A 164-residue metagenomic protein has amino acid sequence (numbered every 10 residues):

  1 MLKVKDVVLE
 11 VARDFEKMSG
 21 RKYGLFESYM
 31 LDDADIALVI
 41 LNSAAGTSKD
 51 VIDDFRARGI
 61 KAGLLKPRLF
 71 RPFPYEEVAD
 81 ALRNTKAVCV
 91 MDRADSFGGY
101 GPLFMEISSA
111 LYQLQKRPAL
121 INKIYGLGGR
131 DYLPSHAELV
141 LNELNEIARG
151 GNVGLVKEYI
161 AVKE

Functional and structural regions predicted by a protein language model:
M1-S28: Conformationally flexible catalytic loops at phosphate/diphosphate-handling active centers
E10, M18, D50-L64, Q113: Short helix-loop-beta junction
Y29-D33, A81-L82, L114-Q115: Solvent-exposed alpha-helices and their adjacent loops that cap or buttress functional pockets in soluble metabolic
D33-I60, F73-D80: Redox- and metal-dependent alpha/beta enzyme cores, enriched for Fe-S-associated oxidoreductases and cofactor-handling
R71-E77, R130-P134: Structural motif
V78-F97: A structural-propensity feature for long, helix-poor, extended segments
R93-E164: Peripheral docking tails and interdomain loops at the edges of cofactor- or intermediate-handling domains
